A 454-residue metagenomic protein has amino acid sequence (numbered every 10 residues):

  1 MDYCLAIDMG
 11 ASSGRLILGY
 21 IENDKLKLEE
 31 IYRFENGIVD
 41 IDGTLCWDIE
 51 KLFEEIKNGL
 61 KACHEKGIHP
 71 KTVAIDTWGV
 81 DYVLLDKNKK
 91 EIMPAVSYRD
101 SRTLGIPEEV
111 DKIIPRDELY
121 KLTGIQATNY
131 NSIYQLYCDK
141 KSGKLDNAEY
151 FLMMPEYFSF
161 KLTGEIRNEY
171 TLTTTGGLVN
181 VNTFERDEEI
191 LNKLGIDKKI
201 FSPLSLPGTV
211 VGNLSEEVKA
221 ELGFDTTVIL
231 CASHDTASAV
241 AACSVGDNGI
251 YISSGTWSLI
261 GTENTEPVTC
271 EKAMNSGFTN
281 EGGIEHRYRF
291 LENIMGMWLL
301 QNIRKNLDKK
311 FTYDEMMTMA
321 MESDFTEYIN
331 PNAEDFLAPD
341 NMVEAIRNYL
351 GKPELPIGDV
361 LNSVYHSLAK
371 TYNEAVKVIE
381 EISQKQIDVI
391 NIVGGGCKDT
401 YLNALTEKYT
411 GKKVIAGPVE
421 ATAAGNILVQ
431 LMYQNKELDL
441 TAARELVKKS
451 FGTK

Functional and structural regions predicted by a protein language model:
M1-M93, N147, K219-V228, T410-K412: N-terminal glycine/serine-rich phosphate-binding loop of ATP-dependent small-molecule kinases, especially carbohydrate
L5-A6, L18, L104, D111-G124 (+7 more regions): Active-site core segments that coordinate phosphate-bearing ligands/cofactors across diverse enzyme families
D8, A95, N131, Y150 (+3 more regions): Small/polar loops that bind or transfer phosphate-bearing groups
K61, E65-S97, T123-Y130, S159-N180 (+1 more regions): Short beta-strand-loop/turn "lid" adjacent to the catalytic site in phosphate-handling enzymes
H69-T77, Y150, P203, I382-G395: Short glycine-rich phosphate-binding loop at a beta-alpha junction
D100: Carbohydrate-associated surface elements
E188-G208: A conserved helix-loop-beta module that forms one wall/lid of the active-site cleft in ATP-utilizing catalytic domains
G212-N213: Hydrophobic alpha-helical transmembrane segments
